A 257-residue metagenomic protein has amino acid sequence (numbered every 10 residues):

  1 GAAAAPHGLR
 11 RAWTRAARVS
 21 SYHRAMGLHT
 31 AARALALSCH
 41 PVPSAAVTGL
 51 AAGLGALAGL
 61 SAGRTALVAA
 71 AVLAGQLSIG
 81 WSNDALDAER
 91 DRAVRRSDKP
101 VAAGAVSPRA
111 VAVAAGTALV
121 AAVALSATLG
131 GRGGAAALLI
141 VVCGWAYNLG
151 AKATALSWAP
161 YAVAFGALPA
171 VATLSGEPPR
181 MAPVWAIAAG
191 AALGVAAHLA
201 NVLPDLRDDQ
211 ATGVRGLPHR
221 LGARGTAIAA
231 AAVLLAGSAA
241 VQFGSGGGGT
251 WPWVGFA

Functional and structural regions predicted by a protein language model:
A2-W13: Extreme N-terminal basic, low-complexity initiation segments that serve as generic localization/processing leaders
W13, S20-A257: Multi-pass alpha-helical membrane architecture of UbiA-family and related isoprenoid/lipid prenyltransferases
